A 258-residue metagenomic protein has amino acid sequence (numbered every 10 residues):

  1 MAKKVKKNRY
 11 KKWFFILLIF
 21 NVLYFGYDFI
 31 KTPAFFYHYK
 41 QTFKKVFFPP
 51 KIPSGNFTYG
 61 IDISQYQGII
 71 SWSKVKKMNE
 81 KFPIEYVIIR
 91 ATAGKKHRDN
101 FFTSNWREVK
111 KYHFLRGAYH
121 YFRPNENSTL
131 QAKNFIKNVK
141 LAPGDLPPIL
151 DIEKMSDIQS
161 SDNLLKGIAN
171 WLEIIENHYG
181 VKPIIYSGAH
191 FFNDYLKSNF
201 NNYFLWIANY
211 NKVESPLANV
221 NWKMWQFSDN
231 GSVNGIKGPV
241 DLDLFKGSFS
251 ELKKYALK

Functional and structural regions predicted by a protein language model:
M1-Y10: N-terminal Lys/Arg-rich, disordered targeting/topogenic segments
K11-K31: Hydrophobic membrane-insertion alpha-helices, especially the h-region of bacterial N-terminal signal peptides
F29-V46: N-terminal hydrophobic targeting segments that direct proteins to the cell envelope
K45-F48, P53-I70, N79-K81, I89-N170 (+1 more regions): Substrate-binding cleft of extracellular glycoside hydrolase catalytic domains
K45-Q65, F200-N201, L205-K258: Functionally critical loop-and-helix segments that line ligand-binding/catalytic clefts of soluble enzyme domains
P147-N219: Catalytic domains of cell-wall/extracellular-matrix polysaccharide-remodeling enzymes, centered on de-N-acetylation
